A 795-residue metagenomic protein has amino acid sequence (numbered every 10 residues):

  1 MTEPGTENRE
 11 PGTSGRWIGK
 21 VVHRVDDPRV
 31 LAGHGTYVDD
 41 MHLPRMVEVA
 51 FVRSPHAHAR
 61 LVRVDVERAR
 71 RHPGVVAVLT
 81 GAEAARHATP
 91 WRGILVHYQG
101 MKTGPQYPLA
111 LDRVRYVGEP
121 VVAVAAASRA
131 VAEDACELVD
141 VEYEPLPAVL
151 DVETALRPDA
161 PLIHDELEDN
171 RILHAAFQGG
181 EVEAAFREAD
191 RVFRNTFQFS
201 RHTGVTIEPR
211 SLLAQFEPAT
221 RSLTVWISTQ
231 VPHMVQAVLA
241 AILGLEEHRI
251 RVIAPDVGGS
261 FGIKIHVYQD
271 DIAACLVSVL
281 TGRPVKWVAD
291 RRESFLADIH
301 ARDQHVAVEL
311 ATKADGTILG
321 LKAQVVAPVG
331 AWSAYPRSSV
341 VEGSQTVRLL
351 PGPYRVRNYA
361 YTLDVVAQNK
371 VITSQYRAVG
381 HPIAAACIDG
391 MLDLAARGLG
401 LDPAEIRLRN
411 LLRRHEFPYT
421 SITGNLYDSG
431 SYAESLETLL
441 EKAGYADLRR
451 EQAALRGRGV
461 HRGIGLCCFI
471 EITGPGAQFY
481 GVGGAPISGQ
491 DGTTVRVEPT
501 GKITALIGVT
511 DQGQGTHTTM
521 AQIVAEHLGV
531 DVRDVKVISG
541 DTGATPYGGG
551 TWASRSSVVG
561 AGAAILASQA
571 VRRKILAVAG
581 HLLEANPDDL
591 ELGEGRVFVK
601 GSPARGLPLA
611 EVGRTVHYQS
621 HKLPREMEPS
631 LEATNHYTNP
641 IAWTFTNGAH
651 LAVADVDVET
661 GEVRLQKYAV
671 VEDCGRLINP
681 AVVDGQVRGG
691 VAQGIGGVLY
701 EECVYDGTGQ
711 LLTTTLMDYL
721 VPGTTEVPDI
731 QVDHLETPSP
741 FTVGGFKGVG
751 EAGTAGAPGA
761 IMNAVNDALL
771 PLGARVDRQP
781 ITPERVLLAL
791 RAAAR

Functional and structural regions predicted by a protein language model:
T2-E3, N8, G12-I172, V192 (+2 more regions): Flexible, low-hydrophobicity surface segments
K20, D26-A32, Y98-K102, D169-L212 (+5 more regions): Glycine-rich loop/linker segments at domain edges
P28-R29, E137-L146, L150, Q230-P232 (+8 more regions): Extended active-site and interfacial segments that coordinate phosphate-rich ligands in large catalytic machineries
R71-H72, G81-A82, G244-R249, V279-V285 (+4 more regions): C-terminal catalytic domains of large/alpha subunits in multi-subunit enzymes
A88-G93, A135-L138, Q236-V238, F261-V267 (+11 more regions): Short acidic, glycine/serine/threonine-rich loops at helix termini
I94, P161-L243, R413-K502, H636 (+2 more regions): Helix-loop-helix junctions that connect adjacent transmembrane helices in secondary transporters/permeases, recognized
D112-R113, E246-A254, V279-D290, S294: Conserved catalytic cysteine-centered active-site region of acyl-thioester-dependent Claisen-condensing enzymes
S260-G282, K286-V288, T516-V524: Thiamine diphosphate
